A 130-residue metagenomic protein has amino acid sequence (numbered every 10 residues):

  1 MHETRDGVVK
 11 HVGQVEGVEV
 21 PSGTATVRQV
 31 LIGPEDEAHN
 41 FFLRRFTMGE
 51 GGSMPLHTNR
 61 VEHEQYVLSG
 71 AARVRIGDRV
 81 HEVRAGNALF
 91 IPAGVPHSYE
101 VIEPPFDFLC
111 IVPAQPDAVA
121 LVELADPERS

Functional and structural regions predicted by a protein language model:
M1-N40, L124-S130: A short, N-terminal "cap"/entry segment at the start of jelly-roll beta-barrel domains of the cupin/DSBH fold
Q29, R44-N59, A93: Conserved short histidine dyad/triad with adjacent acidic residue
R45, F90, P104-A120: A short hydrophobic beta-strand segment most commonly corresponding to one strand of the jelly-roll/cupin
F46, A71, R79-H81: Well-ordered beta-strand scaffold positions
G52, R60, R79, V95-P96 (+2 more regions): A generic "binding-loop/recognition-motif" signal
P55-L56, V74-R75, I91, H97-E103: Short beta-strand His + acidic residue motifs that chelate non-heme Fe in jelly-roll/DSBH and cupin folds
V61-H63, V67-A72: Glycine- and acidic-residue-biased ligand/ion/polar-headgroup-sensing regions
D78-A93: Short acidic-glycine-tyrosine-enriched beta hairpin
